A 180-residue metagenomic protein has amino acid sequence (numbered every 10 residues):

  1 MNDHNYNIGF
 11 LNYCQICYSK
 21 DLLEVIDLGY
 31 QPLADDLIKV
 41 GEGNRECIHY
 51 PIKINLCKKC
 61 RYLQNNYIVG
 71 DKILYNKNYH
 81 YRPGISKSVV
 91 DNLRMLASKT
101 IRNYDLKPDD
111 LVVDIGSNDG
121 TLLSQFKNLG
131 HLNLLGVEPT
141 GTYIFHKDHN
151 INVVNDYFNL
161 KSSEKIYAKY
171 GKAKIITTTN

Functional and structural regions predicted by a protein language model:
N2-K87: N-terminal juxtadomain amphipathic helix that follows a signal peptide/anchor or precedes a small N-terminal auxiliary
Y18-D21, P108, G130, K172: Short loop/turn motifs at secondary-structure junctions
D91-D109: Conserved alpha-helix/loop element of class I SAM-dependent methyltransferases that forms part of the SAM/SAH-binding
P108-N118: Conserved class I S-adenosyl-L-methionine
G120-S162: Class I SAM-dependent methyltransferase SAM/SAH-binding core
L160-G171: Short amphipathic alpha-helix with an adjacent loop that forms part of the alpha/beta core around
I176-T177: A conserved beta-strand element that flanks and buttresses the S-adenosyl-L-methionine
